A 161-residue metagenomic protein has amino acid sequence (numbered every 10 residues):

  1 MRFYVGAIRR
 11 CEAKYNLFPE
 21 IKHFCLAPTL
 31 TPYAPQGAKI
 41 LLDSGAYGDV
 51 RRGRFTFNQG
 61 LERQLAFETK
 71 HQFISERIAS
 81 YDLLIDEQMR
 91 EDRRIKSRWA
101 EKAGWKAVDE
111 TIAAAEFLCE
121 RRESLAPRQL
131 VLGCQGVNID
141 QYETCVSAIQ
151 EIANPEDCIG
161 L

Functional and structural regions predicted by a protein language model:
M1-C119, E123: Non-catalytic, usually N-terminal nucleic-acid engagement modules in DNA/RNA processing proteins
I95-G104, Q129-L161: Glycine/Thr-rich beta-alpha phosphate-binding loop at enzyme active sites
